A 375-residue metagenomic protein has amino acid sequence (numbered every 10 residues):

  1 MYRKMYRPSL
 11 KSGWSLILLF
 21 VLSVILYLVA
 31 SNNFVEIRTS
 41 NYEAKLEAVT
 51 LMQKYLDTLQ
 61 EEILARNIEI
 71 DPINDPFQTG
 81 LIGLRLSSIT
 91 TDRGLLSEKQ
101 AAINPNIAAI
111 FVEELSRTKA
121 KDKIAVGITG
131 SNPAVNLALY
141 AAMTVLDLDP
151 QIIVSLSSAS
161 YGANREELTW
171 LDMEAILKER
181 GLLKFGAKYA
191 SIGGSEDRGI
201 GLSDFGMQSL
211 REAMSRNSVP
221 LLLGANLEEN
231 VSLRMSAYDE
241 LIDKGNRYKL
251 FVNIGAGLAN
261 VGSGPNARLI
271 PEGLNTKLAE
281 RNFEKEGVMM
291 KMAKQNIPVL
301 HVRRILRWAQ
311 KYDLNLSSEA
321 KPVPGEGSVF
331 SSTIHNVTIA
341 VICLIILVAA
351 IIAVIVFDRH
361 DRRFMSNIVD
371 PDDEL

Functional and structural regions predicted by a protein language model:
M1-P8, P371-L375: N-terminal Lys/Arg-rich, disordered targeting/topogenic segments
G13-S31, I346-A349: Hydrophobic membrane-insertion alpha-helices, especially the h-region of bacterial N-terminal signal peptides
V24-T39, I352-D361: Membrane-interface motif at the C-terminal end of an N-terminal transmembrane signal
V35-E47, M365-S366: Alpha-helical transmembrane signal-anchor/signal-peptide segments
A44-N104: N-terminal, Lys/Arg-enriched amphipathic/low-complexity engagement segments that precede the first folded domain
I103-T169: Membrane-embedded segments
E167-R247, F251: A substrate-binding/cap region within the structured catalytic cores of diverse enzymes
N246-L250, G257, G264-L375: C-terminal functional extensions of proteins
